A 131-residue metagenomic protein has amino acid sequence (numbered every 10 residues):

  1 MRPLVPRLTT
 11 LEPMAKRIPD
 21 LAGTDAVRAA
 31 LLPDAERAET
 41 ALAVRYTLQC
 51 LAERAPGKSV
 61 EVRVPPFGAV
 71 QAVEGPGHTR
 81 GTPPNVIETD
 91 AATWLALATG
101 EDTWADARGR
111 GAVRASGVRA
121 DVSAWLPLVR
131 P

Functional and structural regions predicted by a protein language model:
R2-P131: Feature captures hydrophobic
